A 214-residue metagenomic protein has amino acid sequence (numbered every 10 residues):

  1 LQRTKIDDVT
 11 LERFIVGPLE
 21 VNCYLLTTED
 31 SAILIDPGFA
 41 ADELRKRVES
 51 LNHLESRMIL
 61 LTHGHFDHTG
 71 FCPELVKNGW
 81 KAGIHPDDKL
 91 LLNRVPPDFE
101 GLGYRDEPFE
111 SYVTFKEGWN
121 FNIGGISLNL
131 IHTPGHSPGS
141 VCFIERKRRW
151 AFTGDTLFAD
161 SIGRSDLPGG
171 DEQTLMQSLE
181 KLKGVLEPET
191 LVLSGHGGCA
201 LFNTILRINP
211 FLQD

Functional and structural regions predicted by a protein language model:
Q2-L51, C142-G154: Conserved beta-strand hairpin/beta-sheet module of binuclear metal-dependent hydrolase folds, prominently
K5-T10, F99-G103, G124-L128: Short Pro/Gly-enriched beta-strand edge/turn motifs at strand-loop
T10-E12, K81, V113, S127-N129 (+1 more regions): Conserved beta-strand segments of alpha/beta enzyme cores
F14-V16, E110-V113, H132-P134: Short Gly/Pro-enriched turn/cap motifs at secondary-structure boundaries
A32, D98, S127-D214: Metallo-beta-lactamase
F39-R45, E49-N122, P210-F211: Active-site HxH/HxHxD metal-binding segment of metal-dependent hydrolases
